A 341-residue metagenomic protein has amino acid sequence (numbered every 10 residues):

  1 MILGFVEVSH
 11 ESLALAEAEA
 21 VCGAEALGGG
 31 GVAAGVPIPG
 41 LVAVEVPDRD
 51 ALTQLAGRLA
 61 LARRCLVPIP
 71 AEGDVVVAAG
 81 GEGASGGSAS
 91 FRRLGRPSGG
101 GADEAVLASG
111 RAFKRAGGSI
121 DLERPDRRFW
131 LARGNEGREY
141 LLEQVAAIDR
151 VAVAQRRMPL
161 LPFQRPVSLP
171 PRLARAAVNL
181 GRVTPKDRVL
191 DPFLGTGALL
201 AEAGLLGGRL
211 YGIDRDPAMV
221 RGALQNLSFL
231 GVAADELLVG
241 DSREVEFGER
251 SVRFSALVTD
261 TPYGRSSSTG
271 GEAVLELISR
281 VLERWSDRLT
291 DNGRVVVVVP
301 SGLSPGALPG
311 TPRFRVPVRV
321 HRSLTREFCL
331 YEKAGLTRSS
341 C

Functional and structural regions predicted by a protein language model:
M1-V67, R115, R124-C341: Class I S-adenosyl-L-methionine-dependent methyltransferase catalytic core
L13, A20, E72-Y140: N-terminal auxiliary segments of SAM/dcSAM-dependent transferases
